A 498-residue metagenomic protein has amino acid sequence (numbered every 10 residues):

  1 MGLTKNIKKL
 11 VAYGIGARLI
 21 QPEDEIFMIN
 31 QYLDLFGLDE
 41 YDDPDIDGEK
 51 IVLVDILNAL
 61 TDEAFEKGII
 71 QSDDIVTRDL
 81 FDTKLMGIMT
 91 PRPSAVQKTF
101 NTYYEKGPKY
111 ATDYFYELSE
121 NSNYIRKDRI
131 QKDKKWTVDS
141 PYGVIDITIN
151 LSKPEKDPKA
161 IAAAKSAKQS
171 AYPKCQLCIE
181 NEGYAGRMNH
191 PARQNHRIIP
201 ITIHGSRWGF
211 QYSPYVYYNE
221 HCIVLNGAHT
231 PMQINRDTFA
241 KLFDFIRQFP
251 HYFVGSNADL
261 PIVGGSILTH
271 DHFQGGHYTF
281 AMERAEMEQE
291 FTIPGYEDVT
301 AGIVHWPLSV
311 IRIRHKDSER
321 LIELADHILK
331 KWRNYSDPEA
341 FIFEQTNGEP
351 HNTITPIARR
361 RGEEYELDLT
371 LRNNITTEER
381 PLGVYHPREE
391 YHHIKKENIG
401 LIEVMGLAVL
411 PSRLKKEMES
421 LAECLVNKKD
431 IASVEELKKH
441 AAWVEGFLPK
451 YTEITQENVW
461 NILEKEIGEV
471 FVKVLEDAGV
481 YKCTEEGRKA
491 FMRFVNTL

Functional and structural regions predicted by a protein language model:
M1-V224, A228-P231, H305-P307, L321-A325 (+2 more regions): Active-site microenvironments that recognize anionic phosphate/pyrophosphate groups
N195-R197, H229-V254: Helical scaffold of the NTase/Pol beta-like nucleotidyltransferase catalytic core
D237, I246-T269, G275-L329, R333-S336: Catalytic or ion-translocation cores adjacent to nucleophile or general acid/base/metal-coordination motifs in diverse
